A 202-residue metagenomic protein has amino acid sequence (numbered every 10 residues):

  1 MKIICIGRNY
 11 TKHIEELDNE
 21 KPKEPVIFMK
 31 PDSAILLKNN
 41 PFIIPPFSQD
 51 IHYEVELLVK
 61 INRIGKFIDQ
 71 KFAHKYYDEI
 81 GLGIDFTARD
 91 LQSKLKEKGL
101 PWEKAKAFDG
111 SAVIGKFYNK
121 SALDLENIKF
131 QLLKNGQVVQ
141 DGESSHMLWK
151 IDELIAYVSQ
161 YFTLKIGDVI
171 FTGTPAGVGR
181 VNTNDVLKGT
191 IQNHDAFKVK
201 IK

Functional and structural regions predicted by a protein language model:
M1-Y161, K165, V169, G177-K202: Catalytic-core "active-site belt" of small-molecule-metabolizing enzymes, emphasizing His/Asp/Glu-rich regions
T174: Switch II (G3) loop of P-loop NTPases
